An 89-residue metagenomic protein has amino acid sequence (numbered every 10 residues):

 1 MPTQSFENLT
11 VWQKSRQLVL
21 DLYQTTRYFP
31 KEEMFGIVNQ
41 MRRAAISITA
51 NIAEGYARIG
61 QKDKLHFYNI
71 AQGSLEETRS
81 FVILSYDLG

Functional and structural regions predicted by a protein language model:
M1-G89: Amphipathic alpha-helical assembly/interaction segments
